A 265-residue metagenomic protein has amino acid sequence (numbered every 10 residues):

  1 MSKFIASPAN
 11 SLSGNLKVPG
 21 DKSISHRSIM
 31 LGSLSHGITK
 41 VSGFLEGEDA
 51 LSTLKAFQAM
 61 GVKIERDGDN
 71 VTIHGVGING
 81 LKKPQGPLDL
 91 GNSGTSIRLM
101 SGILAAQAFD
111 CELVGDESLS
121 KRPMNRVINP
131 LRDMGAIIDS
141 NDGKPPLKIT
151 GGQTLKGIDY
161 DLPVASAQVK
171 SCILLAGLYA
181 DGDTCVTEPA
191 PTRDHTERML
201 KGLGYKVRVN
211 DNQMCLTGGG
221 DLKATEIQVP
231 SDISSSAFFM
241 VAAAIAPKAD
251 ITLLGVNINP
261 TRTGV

Functional and structural regions predicted by a protein language model:
M1-V265: Structural preference for solvent-exposed beta-strand-turn elements and adjacent flexible terminal/loop segments within
